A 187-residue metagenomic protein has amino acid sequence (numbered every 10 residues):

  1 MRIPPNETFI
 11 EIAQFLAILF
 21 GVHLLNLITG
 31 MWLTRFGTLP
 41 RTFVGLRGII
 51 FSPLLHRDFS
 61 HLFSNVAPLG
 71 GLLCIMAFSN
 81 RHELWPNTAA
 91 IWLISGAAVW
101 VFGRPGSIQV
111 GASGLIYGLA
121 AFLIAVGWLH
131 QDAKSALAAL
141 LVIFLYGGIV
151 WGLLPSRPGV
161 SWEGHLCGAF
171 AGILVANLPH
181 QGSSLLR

Functional and structural regions predicted by a protein language model:
M1-R187: A detector for small-residue-rich transmembrane helices and their helix-helix packing motifs
